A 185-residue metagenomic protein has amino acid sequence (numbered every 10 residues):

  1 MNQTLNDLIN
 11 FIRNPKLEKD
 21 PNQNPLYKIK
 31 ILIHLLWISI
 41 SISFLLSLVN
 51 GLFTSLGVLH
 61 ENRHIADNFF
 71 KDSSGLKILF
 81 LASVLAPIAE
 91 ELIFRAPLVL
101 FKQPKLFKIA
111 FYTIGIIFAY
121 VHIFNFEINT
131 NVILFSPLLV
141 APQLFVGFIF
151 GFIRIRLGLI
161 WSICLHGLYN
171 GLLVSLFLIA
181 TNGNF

Functional and structural regions predicted by a protein language model:
M1-N14: Membrane-proximal soluble regions of multi-pass membrane proteins
T4, L45, L76, Y112-T113: Alpha-helical structural motif
R13-A86, V99-P104, I128-N129, I133-F135 (+1 more regions): Juxtamembrane helix-loop-helix connectors linking adjacent transmembrane helices in multi-pass membrane enzymes
K77-F185: Transmembrane helix-loop-helix hairpins at the membrane interface of multi-pass integral membrane proteins
